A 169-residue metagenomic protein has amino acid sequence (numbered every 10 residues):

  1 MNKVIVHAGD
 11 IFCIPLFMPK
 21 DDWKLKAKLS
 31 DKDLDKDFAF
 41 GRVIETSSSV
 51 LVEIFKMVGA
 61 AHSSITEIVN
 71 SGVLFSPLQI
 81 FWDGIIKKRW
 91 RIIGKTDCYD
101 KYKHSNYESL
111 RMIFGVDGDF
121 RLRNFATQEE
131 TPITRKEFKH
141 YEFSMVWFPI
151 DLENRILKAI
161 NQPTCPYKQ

Functional and structural regions predicted by a protein language model:
M1-S49: Short N-terminal edge-element motif at the start of the domain
E53-Q169: Intrinsically disordered, low-complexity, charged/polar segments
